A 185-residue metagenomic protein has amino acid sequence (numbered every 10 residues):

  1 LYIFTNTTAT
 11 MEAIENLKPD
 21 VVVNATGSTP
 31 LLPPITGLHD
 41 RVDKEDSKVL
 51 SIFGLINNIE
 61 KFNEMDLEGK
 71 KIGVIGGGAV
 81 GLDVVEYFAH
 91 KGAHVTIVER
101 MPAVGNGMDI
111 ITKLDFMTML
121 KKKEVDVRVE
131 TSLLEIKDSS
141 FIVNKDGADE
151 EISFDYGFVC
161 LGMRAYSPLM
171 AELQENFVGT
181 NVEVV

Functional and structural regions predicted by a protein language model:
L1-L31, S47-K70, A89-N176: A Rossmann-like FAD-binding core segment of flavoenzymes
P33-G37: Conserved catalytic-core motifs of eukaryotic protein kinase domains, centered on the activation segment
S51, G179-V185: ADP-ribose/adenylate-binding Rossmann-like module
G76-G78: Glycine-rich Rossmann-fold phosphate-binding loop(s) that bind the pyrophosphate of adenine dinucleotide cofactors
G81-L82: N-terminal Rossmann-fold NAD(P) dinucleotide-binding loop
